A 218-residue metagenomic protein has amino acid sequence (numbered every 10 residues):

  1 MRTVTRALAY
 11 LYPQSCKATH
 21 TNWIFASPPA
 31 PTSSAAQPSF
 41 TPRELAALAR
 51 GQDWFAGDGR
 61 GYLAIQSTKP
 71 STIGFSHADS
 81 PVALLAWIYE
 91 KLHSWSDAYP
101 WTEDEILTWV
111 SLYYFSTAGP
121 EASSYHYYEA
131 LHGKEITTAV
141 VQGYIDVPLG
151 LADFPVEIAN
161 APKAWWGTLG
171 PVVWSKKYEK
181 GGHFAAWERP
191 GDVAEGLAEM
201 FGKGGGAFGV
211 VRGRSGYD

Functional and structural regions predicted by a protein language model:
M1-A47: Conserved hydrolase catalytic core segment
R2, R6, R43, R50 (+3 more regions): Arginine residue identity/basic-tract feature
S27-P29, S39-F55, L149, A159-N160 (+2 more regions): Membrane-interacting alpha-helical segments
P42-L84: Alpha/beta-hydrolase-fold enzymes
Q66-D218: C-terminal subdomain of alpha/beta-hydrolase-fold enzymes, centered on the catalytic histidine and its supporting
